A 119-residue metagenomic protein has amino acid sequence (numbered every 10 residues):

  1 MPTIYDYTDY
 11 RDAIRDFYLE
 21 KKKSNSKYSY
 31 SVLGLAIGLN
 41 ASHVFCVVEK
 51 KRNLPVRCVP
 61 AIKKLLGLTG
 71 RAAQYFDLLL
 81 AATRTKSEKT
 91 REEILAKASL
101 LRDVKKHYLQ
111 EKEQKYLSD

Functional and structural regions predicted by a protein language model:
M1-S26: A short, Lys/Arg-rich alpha-helix, primarily the initiator
T3-I4, P60, L66, G70-L109: Short amphipathic recognition helices of helix-turn-helix/homeodomain-type DNA-binding modules
F17, V47, F76-L79: Residues in the recognition helix of alpha-helical DNA-binding motifs
Y18, V48-E49, C58, L66: DNA major-groove recognition helix of helix-turn-helix
S26-S29, R57: Residue-level signal for the short linker/turn that defines the boundary of a DNA-recognition helix
G34-L54, K63: Recognition helix of helix-turn-helix/homeodomain-like DNA-binding domains that insert into the DNA major groove
E113-D119: Mid-protein regulatory/catalytic core that forms ligand/cofactor-binding pockets and protein-protein interaction
